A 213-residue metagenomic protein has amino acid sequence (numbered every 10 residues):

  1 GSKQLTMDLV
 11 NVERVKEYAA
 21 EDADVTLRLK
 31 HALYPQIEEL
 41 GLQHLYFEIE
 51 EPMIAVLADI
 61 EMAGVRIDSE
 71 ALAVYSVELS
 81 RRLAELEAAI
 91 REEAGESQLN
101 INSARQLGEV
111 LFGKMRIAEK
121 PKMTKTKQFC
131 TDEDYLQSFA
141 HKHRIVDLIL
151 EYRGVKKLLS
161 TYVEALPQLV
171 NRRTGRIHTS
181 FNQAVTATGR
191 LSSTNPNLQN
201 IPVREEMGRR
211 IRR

Functional and structural regions predicted by a protein language model:
G1-E206: Conserved "right-hand" nucleotidyltransferase catalytic core of DNA-directed polymerases
M207-R213: A short acidic-Thr-Gly-centered motif at the start of a beta-strand
